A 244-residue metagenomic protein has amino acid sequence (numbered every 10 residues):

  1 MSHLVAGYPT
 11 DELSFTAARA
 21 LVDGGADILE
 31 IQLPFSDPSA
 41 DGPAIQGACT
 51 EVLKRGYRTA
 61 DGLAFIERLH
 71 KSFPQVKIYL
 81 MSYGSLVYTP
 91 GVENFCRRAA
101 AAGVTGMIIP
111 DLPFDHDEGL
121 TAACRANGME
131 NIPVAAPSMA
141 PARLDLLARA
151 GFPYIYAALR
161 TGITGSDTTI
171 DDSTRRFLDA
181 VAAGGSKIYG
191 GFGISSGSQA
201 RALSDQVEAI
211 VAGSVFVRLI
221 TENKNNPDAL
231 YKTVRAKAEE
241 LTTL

Functional and structural regions predicted by a protein language model:
M1, S72-Y83, C124-V134, V181-G191: Short beta-strand/loop segments at the ligand-binding rim of alpha/beta enzyme cores
M1-Q75, T89-V92, A229-E239: Conserved N-terminal beta1-alpha1 strand-loop-helix module at the mouth
S2, L21, Q32, A99 (+3 more regions): Conserved, mostly hydrophobic/aromatic
V5-T10, M81-T89, P113-F114, A135-M139 (+1 more regions): Glycine-rich beta-to-alpha transition loops that act as phosphate-gripper elements at the mouths of alpha/beta enzyme
D11-D23, M139-A150, G185, G190 (+1 more regions): Catalytic cores of alpha/beta
A26-P38, G106-I108, H116, I155-G165 (+2 more regions): Glycine-rich phosphate-binding active-site loops on the catalytic face of alpha/beta enzymes
S36-G47, K54-E67, V87-E93, I109-A126 (+4 more regions): Active-site-adjacent beta->alpha loops and helix N-cap segments on the catalytic face of soluble alpha/beta enzymes
D179-S186, S195-R201, V207-L244: Alpha/beta catalytic cores of nucleotide-metabolism and tRNA/nucleoside-modifying enzymes
